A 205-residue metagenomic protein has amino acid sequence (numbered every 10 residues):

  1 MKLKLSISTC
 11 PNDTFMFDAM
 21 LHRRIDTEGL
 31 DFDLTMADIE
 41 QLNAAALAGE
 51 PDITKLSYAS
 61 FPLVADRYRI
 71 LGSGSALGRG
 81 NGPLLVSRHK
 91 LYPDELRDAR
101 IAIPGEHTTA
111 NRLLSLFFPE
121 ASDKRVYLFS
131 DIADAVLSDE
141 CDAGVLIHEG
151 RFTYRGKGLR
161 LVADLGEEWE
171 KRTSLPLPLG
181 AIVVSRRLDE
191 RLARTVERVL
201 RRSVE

Functional and structural regions predicted by a protein language model:
M1-A76, S87, R100, E205: N-terminal hydrophobic or amphipathic helices and topogenic motifs
K2-R23, N81-D142, E149: Bilobed "Venus flytrap"/periplasmic-binding protein-like clamshell domains and structurally analogous long
C10, A46, L114, I182 (+1 more regions): A residue-level signal for conserved active-site and pocket-lining positions in enzyme catalytic cores
D33-A37, K124-Y127, V162: General small-molecule cofactor/ligand-binding pocket signal
L63-A65, L114, T153-G156: Short loop/helix-cap segments at secondary-structure boundaries that form the rim of catalytic
Y68-G72, S122-D123, G158-V162: Active-site regions of enzymes building and remodeling cell-envelope glycoconjugates
I70-P93, W169-R187: Hydrophobic/proline-rich hinge and linker segments of small-molecule sensing/allosteric domains, predominantly
Y127-E205: Pocket-lining segment of extracytoplasmic ligand-binding domains
